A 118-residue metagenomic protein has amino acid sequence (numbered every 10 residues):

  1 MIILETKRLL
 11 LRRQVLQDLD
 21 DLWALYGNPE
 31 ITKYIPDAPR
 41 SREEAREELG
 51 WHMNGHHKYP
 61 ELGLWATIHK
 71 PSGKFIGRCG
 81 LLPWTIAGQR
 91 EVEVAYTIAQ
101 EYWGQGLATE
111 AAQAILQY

Functional and structural regions predicted by a protein language model:
M1-E101, A114, Y118: GNAT-family acyltransferases
G104-T109: Glycine-rich acyl-CoA binding loop
